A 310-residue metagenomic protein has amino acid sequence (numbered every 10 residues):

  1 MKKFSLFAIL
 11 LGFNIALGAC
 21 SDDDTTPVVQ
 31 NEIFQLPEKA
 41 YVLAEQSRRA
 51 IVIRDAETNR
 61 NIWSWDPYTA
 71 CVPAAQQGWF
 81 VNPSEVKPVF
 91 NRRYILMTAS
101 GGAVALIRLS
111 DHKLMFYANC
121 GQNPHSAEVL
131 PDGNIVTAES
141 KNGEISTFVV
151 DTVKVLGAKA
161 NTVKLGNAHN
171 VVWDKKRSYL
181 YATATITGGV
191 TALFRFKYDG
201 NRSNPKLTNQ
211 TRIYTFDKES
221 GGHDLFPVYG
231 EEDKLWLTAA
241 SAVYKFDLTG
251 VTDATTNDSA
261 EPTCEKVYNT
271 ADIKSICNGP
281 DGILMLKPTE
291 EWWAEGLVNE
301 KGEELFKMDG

Functional and structural regions predicted by a protein language model:
F4, N14-F34: Bacterial Sec-dependent N-terminal signal peptides
P37-A40, N91-Y94, D132-N134, K176-S178 (+2 more regions): Short coil/turn segments that connect the beta-strands within blades of beta-propeller domains
V42-S47, V89, L96-G101, V136-K141 (+4 more regions): Conserved beta-strand positions in repeat-built beta-propeller and related beta-rich domains
A56-N61, V149-K154, F196-K206, D247-D258: Short loop/turn segments immediately following beta-strands, especially the blade-tip and inter-blade linker loops
N61-Q77, H112-A118, L156-V163, N209-F216 (+1 more regions): A short beta-strand motif characteristic of beta-propeller blades
W65-S126: Blade-loop segments of beta-propeller domains
A75-K87, G121-L130, L165-V172, D217-Y229 (+2 more regions): Repeated scaffold domains used in trafficking and secretory/extracellular systems, primarily beta-propellers
G221-G310: Long, ordered, amphipathic alpha-helical scaffolds
